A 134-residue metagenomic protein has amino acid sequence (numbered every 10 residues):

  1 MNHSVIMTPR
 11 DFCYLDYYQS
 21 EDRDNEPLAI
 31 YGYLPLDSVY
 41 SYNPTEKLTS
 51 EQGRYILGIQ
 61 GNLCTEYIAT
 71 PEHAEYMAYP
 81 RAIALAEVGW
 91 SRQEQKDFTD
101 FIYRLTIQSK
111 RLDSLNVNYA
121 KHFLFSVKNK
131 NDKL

Functional and structural regions predicted by a protein language model:
M1-L134: Substrate-binding groove of N-acetylhexosamine-processing glycoside hydrolases
